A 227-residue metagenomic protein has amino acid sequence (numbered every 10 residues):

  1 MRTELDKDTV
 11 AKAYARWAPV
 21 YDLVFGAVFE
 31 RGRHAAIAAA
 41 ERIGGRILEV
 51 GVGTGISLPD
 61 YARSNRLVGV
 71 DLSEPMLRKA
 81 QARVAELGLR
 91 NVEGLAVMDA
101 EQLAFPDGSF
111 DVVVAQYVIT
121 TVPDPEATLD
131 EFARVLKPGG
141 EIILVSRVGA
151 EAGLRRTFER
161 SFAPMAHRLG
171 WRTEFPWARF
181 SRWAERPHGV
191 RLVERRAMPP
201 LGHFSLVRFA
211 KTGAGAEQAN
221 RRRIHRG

Functional and structural regions predicted by a protein language model:
M1-R16: N-terminal, positively charged/glycine-rich alpha-helical extensions of SAM-dependent methyltransferases
F25, V145-S205: C-terminal alpha-helical "lid/dimerization" subdomain adjacent to the S-adenosyl-L-methionine
A27-G44: Conserved alpha-helix/loop element of class I SAM-dependent methyltransferases that forms part of the SAM/SAH-binding
R46, R66, G139-E141: Short glycine-centered segments of the SAM/dcSAM-binding site in methyltransferase folds
L48, V52-Q102: Class I SAM-dependent methyltransferase SAM/SAH-binding core
E101-V112: A short acidic, Gly/Pro-enriched loop at the edge of an enzyme's catalytic core that lines a small-molecule cofactor
V112-D124: A short SAM/SAH-binding and catalytic strip from SAM-dependent methyltransferases
E126-P138: A short glycine-rich, Lys/Arg-flanked "PGG" loop and its adjoining helix->strand segment in the class I
